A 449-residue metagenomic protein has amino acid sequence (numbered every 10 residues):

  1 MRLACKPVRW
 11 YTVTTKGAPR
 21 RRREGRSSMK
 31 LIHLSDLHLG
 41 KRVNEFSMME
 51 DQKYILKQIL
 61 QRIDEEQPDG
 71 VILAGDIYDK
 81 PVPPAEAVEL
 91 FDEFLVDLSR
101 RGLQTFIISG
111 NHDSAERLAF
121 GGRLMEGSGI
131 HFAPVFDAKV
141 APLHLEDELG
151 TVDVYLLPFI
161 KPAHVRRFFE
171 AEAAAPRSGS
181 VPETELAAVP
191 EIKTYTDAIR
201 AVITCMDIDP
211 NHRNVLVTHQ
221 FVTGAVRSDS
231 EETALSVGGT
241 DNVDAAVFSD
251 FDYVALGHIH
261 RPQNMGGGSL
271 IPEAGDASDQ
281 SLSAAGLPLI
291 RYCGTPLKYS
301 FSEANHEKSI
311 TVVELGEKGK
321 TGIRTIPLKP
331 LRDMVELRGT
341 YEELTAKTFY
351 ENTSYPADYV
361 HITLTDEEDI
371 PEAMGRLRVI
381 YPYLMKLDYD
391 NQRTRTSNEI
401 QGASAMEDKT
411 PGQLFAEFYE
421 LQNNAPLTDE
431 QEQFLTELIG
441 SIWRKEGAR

Functional and structural regions predicted by a protein language model:
W10-V13, R21-S27, E65, G70 (+1 more regions): Accessory, non-catalytic peripheral segments of nucleic-acid enzymes
Y11-V13, R21-V96, R100, L216 (+4 more regions): N-terminal active-site segment of His-dependent metallophosphoesterases
D36, L56, D76, F91 (+7 more regions): Divalent metal-coordination and catalytic microenvironments
F46-L143, V247-S249, A274, D279: Core catalytic region of metal-dependent phosphoesterases/phosphodiesterases, especially metallo-beta-lactamase-like
P83, D113-L289: His/Asp/Glu-rich metal-coordinating catalytic cores of metallo-dependent phosphodiesterases/hydrolases acting on
V140-E148, L157, I271-S354: Binuclear metal-dependent phosphoesterase catalytic core
